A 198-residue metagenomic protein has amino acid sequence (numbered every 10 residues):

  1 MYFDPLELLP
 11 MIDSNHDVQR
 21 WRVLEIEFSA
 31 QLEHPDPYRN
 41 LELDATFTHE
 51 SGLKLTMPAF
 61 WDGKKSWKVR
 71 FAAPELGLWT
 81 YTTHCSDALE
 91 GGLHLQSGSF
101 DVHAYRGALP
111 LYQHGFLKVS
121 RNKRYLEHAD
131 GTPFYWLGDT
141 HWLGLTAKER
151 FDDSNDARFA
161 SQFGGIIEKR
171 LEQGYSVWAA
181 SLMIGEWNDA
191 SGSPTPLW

Functional and structural regions predicted by a protein language model:
M1-Y2, W79: Intrinsic structural disorder
Y2-N15: Short, compositionally biased P/S/T/A/G/V-rich stretches that sit at domain boundaries
M11-S14, D44, R121-K123: Intrinsically disordered, low-complexity boundary segments flanking structured domains
N15-Q19, R150: N-terminal start-of-chain detector that recognizes signal peptides and the immediate post-cleavage beginning
R20-E25, A30, H34-D44, L55-V102: Ligand-binding face of N-terminal immunoglobulin V-set domains in extracellular IgSF glycoproteins
F47-H49: Conserved aromatic beta-strand anchor motif in extracellular beta-sandwich/beta-rich domains
K54-R70, L78-T82, G91, L109-W198: Active-site-adjacent substrate/metal-binding segments within catalytic domains of carbohydrate-active enzymes
H103-L109: Extracellular interdomain linker/stem segments of modular secreted and single-pass surface proteins
